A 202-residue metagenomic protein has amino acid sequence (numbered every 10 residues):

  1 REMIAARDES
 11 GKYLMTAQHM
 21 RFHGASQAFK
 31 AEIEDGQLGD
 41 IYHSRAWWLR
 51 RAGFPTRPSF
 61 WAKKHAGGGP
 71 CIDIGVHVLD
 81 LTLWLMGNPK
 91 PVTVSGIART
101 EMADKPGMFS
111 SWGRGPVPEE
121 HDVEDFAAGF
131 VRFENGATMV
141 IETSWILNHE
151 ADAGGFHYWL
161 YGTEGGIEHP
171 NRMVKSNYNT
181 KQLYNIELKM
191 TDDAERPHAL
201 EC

Functional and structural regions predicted by a protein language model:
R1-Y13: Rossmann-fold NAD(P)-binding glycine/threonine-rich loop
E2-A5, A31, A128: Alpha-helical scaffolding segments of alpha/beta enzyme cores, especially the outer helices of TIM-barrel or partial
K12-M15, M20-H121: Predominantly a Rossmann-like dinucleotide-binding segment in NAD(P)-dependent oxidoreductases
K30, W47, H169, T180-Q182: A hydrophobic alpha-helix/topogenic segment detector that preferentially activates on transmembrane helices
D80-Y178: Contiguous beta-strand/loop segments that form the cofactor/metal-binding neighborhood of enzyme cores
Y158, R172-M190, C202: Short polybasic amphipathic segments
A194-C202: Active-site loop of classical SDR/Rossmann-like NAD(P)-dependent oxidoreductases, centered on the catalytic Tyr-X3-Lys
